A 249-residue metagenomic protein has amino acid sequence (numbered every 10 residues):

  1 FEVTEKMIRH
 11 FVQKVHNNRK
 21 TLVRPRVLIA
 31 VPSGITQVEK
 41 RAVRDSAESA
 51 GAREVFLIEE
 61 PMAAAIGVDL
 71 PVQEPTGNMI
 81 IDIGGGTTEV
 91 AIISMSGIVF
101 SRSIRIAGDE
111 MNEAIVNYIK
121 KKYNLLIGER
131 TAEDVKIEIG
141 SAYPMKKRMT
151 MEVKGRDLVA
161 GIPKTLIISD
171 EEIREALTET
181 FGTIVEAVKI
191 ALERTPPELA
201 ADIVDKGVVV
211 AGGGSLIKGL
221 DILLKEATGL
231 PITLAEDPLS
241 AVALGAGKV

Functional and structural regions predicted by a protein language model:
F1-I83, A91-V209, S215-V249: Nucleotide/phosphate-binding catalytic cleft detector across ATP-hydrolyzing and phosphate-transferring enzymes
